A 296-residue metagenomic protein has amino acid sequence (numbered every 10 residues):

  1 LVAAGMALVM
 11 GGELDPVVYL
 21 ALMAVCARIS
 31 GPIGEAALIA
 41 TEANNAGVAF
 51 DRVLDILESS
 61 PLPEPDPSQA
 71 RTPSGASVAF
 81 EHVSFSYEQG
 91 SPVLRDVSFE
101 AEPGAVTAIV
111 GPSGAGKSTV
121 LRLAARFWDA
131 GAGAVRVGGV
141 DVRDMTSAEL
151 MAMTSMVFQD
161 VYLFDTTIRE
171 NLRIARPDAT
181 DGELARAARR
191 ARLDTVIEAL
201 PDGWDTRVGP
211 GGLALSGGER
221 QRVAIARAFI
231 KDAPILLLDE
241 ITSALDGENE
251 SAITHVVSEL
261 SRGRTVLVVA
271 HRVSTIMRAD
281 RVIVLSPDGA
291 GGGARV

Functional and structural regions predicted by a protein language model:
L1, L38, E42-N45, L62 (+1 more regions): An intracellular "coupling" helix at the cytosolic face of ABC transporter transmembrane type-1 domains
L1-L20: A hydrophobic transmembrane-helix motif
Y19-P32: Small-residue-enriched core segments of transmembrane alpha-helices in multipass membrane transport and channel
I29-I56: Cytosolic ends of transmembrane helices, especially the final helix of ABC transmembrane type-1 domains
L62-P73: Pre-NBD coupling/linker segments of ABC/ABC-like ATPases
T72-V296: ABC-type nucleotide-binding domain
